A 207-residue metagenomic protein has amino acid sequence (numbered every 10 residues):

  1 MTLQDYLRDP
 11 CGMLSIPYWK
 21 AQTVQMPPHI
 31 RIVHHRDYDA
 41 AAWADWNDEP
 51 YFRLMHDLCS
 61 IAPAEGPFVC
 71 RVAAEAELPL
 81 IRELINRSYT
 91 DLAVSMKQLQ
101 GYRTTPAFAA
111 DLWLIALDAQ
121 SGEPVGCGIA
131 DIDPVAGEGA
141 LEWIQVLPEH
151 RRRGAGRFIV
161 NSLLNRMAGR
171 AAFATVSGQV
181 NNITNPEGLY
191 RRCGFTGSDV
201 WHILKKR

Functional and structural regions predicted by a protein language model:
M1-G66, H202-K206: Acyl-donor-binding surface of acyltransferase catalytic domains
D9-P10, L14-W19, I144-R152, V180: A short, internal acetyl-CoA/4′-phosphopantetheine-binding micro-motif in the GNAT/acyltransferase core
D9-P28, F158-A174, T196: Conserved acyl-CoA
A41-W43, P186, Y190-R191, F195: Conserved active-site tyrosine of GNAT-family acetyltransferases
V69-I81: A short beta-loop-alpha structural element at the N-terminal edge of CoA-dependent acyl/N-acetyltransferase catalytic
D91-V146: A conserved beta-strand-loop-helix scaffold within acyl/acetyltransferase catalytic domains
L141, A174-G178: Conserved hydrophobic beta-strand within the GNAT/NAT acetyltransferase core sheet that lines the active-site cleft
W143-P148, R152-A168, E187-R192: Conserved acetyl-CoA-binding loop-helix of GNAT-fold acetyltransferases
